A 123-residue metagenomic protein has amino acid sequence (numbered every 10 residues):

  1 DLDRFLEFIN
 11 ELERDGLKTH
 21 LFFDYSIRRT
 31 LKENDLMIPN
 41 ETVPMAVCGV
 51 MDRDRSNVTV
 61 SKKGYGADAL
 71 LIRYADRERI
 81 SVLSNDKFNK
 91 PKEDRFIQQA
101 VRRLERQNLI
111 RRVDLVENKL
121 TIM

Functional and structural regions predicted by a protein language model:
L2, L6-L12, L17-M123: Nuclease catalytic cores that cleave nucleic-acid phosphodiester bonds, predominantly acidic two-metal-ion
